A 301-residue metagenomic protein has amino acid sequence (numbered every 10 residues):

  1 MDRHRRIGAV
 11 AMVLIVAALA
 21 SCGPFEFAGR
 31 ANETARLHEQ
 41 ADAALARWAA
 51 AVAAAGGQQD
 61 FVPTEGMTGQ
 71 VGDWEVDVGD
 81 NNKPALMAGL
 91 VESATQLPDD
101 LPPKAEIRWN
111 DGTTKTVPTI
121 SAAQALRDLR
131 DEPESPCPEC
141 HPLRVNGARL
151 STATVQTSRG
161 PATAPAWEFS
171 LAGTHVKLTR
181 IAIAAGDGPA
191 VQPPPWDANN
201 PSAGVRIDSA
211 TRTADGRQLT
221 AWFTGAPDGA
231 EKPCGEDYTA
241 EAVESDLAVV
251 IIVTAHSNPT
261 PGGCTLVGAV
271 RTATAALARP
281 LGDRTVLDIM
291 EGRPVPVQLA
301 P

Functional and structural regions predicted by a protein language model:
D2-V243, A248-T272, A276, T285-P301: Long, terminal "pre-/pro-" and other extracytoplasmic accessory regions that lie outside the mature folded/catalytic
